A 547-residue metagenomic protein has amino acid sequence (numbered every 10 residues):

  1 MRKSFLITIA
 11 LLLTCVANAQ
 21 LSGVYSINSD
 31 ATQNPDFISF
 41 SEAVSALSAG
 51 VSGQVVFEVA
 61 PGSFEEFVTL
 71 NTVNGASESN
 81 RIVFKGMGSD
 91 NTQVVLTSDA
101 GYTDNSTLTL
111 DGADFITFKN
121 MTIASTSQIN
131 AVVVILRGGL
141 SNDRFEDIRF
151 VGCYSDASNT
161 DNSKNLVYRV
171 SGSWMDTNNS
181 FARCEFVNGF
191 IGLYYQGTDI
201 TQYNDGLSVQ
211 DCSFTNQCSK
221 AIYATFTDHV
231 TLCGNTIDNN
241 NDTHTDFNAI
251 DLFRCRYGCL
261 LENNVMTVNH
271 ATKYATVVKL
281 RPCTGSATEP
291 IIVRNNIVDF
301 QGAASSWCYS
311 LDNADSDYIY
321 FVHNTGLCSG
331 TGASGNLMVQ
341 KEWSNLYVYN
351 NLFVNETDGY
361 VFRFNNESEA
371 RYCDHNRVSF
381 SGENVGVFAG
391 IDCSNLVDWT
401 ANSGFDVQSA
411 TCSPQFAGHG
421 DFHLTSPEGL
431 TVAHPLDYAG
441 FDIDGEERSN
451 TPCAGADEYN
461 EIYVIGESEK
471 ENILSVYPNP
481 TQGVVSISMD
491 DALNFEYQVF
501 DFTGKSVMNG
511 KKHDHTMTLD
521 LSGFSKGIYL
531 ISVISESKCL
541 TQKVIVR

Functional and structural regions predicted by a protein language model:
G23-T69, W399, D444, K505-V507: Acidic Gly/Asp/Thr-rich repetitive segments characteristic of extracellular carbohydrate-active and adhesion proteins
V24, Q54-V56, P61, F67 (+20 more regions): Detector for repetitive beta-architecture
S45, N71, S98-T109, S127-R137 (+8 more regions): Extracellular beta-strand/beta-solenoid scaffold signature
A76-A131, V151-T160, A410-P414: Right-handed parallel beta-helix/beta-spiral solenoid domain characteristic of secreted/periplasmic
L136, V265-V268, T272-H423: Predominantly extracellular beta-rich ligand-binding scaffolds that present long acidic/polar faces for carbohydrate
N395-T411, Q415, D421-Y463: Surface beta-loop-beta hairpin patches that serve as ligand-binding interfaces in beta-rich domains
E467-Y477, T481-R547: C-terminal outer-membrane/trafficking sorting elements
